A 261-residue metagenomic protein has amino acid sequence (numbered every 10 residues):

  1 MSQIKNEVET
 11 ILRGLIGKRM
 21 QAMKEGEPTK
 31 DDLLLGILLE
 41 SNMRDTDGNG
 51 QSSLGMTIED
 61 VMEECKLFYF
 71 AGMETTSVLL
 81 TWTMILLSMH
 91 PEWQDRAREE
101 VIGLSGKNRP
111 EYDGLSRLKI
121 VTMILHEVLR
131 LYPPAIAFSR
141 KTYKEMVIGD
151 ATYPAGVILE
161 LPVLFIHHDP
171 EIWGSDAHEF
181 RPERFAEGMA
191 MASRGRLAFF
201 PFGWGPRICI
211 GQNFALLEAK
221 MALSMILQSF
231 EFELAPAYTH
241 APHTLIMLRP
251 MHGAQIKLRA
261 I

Functional and structural regions predicted by a protein language model:
S2-L79, D113, L118, R184-A186: Conserved cytochrome P450 catalytic core segment spanning the I/J/K helices
N6-T10, G14-G17, N108-G149, E160: Conserved cytochrome P450 K-helix E-x-x-R motif and the immediately C-terminal K′/meander segment
L12-I16, F70, L79-M84, V163 (+2 more regions): Hydrophobic, repeat-rich solenoid/adaptor surfaces of innate immune receptors and signaling proteins
K66, A71, F185-A219, P242-L245: Cytochrome P450 heme-thiolate "Cys pocket" and heme-binding signature region
T75-W93, R98-E100, Q212-S229: Cytochrome P450 catalytic-core helices
A97, V128, Y153-G156, F180 (+3 more regions): Hydrophobic, well-ordered secondary-structure elements that form the walls of internal hydrophobic environments
I102-K107, S116, K144, P206-I261: Cytochrome P450 proximal C-terminal region
L161-A190: Conserved cytochrome P450 K-helix/beta-meander segment immediately N-terminal to the heme-binding cysteine loop
